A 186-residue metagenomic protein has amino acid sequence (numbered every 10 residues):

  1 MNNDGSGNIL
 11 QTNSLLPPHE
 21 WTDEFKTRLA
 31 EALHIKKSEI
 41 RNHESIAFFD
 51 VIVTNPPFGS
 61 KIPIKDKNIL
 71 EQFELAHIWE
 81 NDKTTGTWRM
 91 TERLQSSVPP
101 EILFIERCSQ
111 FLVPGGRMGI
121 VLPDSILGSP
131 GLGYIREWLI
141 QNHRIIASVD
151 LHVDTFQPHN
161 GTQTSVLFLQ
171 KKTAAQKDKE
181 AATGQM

Functional and structural regions predicted by a protein language model:
M1-I140, I145: SAM-dependent methyltransferase catalytic region
T12, L151, Q170: Conserved residues at the C-terminal ends of beta-strands
A147-V149: Short hydrophobic alpha-helical runs that function as membrane-insertion/retention elements
L151-Q157: Short, solvent-exposed loop/turn elements at beta->coil junctions and helix N-caps that rim active or binding pockets
Q157-M186: Flexible, glycine-/basic-rich loop-and-beta segments that form/coincide with the SAM-dependent methyltransferase
